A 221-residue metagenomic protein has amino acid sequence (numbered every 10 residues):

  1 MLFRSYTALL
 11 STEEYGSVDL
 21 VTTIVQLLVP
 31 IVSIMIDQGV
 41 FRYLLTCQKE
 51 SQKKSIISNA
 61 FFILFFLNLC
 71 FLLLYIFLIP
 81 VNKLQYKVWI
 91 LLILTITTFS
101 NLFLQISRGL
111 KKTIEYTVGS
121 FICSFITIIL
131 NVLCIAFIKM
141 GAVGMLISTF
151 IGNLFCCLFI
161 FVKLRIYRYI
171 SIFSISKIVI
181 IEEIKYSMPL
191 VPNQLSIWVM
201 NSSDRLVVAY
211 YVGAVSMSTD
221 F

Functional and structural regions predicted by a protein language model:
M1, L20-V21, V25-L78: Membrane-water interface segments that mark the loop-to-transmembrane alpha-helix transition
F3, T7, P30, Y75-I79 (+7 more regions): Structural signal for membrane-spanning alpha-helices in multi-pass inner-membrane proteins, emphasizing helix cores
F3-L27, A142, E182-Y186, L190 (+1 more regions): Interfacial/gating helices of multi-pass transporter permease domains
Y15-G16, I56, W89, T113-G119 (+3 more regions): Alpha-helical transmembrane segments and their helix-entry boundary regions
T23-Q26, N68, L94-T98, C123-I128 (+2 more regions): Residue-level recognition of pore/gate-forming positions within transmembrane alpha-helices of multi-pass
Y43, T97-S120: Membrane-interface junctions at transmembrane-helix termini in multi-pass inner-membrane proteins
V88, I114, I138, A142-L146 (+1 more regions): Interhelical loop/hinge segments that connect adjacent transmembrane helices in multipass membrane
V118-I166: Hydrophobic alpha-helical transmembrane segments
